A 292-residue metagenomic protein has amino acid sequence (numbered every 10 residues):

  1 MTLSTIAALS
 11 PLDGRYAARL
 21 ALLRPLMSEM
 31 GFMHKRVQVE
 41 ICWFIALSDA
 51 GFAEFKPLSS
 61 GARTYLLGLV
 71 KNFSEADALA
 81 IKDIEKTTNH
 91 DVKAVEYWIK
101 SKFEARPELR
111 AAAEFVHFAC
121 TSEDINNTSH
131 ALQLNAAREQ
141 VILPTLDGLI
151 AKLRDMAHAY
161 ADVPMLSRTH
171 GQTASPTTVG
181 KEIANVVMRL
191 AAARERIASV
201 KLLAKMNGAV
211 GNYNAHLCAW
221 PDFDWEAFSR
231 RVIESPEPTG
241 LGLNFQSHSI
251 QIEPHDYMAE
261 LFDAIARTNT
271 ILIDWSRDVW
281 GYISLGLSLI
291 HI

Functional and structural regions predicted by a protein language model:
T2-H216, W220-I233: A helix-coil-helix interface module used to build multimeric assemblies and to scaffold catalytic/cofactor sites
G61-T64, S249-E253: Short linear loop/turn motifs
F73-L79, F245, S249, T270: Aromatic-residue hotspot detector
A159-V163, R196, L203, P238-S247 (+2 more regions): Conserved helix-loop functional segments at active or binding sites
T178, S249, D263: Conserved short-loop catalytic and cofactor-binding motifs
W225-I252: Active-site-adjacent "gating/activation" loops or surface patches in catalytic cores
P254-L287: A conserved active-site cap/scaffold subdomain adjacent to cofactor or substrate pockets
I290-I292: Conserved small/polar residues in nucleotide/adenosyl-binding loops
